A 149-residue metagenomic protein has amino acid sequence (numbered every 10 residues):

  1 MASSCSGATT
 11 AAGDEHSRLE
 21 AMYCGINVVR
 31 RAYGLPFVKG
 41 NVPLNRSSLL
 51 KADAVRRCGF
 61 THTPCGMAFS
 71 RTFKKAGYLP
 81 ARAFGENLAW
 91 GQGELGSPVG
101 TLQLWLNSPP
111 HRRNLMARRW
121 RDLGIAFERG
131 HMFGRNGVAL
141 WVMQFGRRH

Functional and structural regions predicted by a protein language model:
S3-A76, R118-L123: Short, well-ordered surface patches within globular domains
R18, R148-H149: Short amphipathic alpha-helical segments
F69-R148: A well-ordered secondary-structure block
